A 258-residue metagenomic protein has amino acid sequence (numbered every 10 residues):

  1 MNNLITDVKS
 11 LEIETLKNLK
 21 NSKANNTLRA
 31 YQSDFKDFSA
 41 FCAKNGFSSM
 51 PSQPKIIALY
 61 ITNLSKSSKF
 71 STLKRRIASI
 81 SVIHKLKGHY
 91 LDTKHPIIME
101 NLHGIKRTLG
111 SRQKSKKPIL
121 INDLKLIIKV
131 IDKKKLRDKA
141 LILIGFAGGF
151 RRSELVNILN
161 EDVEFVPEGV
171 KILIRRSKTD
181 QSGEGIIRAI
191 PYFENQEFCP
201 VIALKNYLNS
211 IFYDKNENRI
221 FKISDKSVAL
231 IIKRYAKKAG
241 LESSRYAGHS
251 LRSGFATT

Functional and structural regions predicted by a protein language model:
M1-T258: Extended, non-catalytic subsegments within catalytic or DNA/protein-binding/adaptor domains
